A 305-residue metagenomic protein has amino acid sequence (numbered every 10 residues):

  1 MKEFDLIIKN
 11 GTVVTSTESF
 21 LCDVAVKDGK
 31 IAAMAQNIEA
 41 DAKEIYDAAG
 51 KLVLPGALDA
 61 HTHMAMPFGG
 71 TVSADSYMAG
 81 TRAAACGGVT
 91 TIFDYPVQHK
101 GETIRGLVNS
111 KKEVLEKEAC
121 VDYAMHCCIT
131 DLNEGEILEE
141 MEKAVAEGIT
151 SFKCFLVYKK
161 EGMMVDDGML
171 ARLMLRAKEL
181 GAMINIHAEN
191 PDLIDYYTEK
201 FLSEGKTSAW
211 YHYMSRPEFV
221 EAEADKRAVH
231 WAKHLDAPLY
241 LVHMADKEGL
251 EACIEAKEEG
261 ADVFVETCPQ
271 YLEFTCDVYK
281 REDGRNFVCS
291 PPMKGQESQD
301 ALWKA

Functional and structural regions predicted by a protein language model:
M1-P55: Histidine-rich, glycine-flanked metal-binding segment
E3, I7, D41, G88 (+3 more regions): Short loop/turn motifs at secondary-structure junctions
G11, G29, G50, H61 (+7 more regions): Divalent metal-coordination and catalytic microenvironments
A48-E118: Metal-associated gating/positioning segment near the N- to mid-region
D59-T62, V89-D94, C120, A124 (+1 more regions): Gly-rich Lys/Arg/Thr-decorated short loops/hinges at beta-loop-alpha junctions or inter-strand turns that position
H63-D75, T90-R105, M125-E139, F155-G168 (+3 more regions): Divalent metal-binding segments
R105-D122, A171-I186: Alpha-helix-loop-beta-strand connector modules within alpha/beta enzyme cores
E139-A305: Histidine/acidic residue-rich metal-binding segments in metalloenzymes
